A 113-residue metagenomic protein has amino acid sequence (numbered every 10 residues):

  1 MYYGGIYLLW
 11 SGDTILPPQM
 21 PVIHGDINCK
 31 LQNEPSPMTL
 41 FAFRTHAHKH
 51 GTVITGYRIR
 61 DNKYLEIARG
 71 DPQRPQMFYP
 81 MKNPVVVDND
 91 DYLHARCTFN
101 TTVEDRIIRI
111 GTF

Functional and structural regions predicted by a protein language model:
M1-F113: Beta-strand-centric surfaces of beta-sandwich/beta-rich domains
